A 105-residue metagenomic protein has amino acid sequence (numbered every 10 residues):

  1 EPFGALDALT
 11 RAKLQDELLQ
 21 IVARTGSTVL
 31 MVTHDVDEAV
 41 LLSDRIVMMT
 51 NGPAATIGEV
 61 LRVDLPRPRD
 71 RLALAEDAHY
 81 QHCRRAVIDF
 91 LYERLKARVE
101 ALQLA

Functional and structural regions predicted by a protein language model:
E1-P2: Walker B catalytic motif
A5-L6: ABC ATPase nucleotide-binding domain "signature" loop
R11-G26: Helical segment within the ABC ATPase nucleotide-binding domain
L18, H34-D37: The feature captures the ABC ATPase H-loop/switch
G26-V32: Conserved H-loop
L41-M48: Conserved catalytic segment of ABC-fold P-loop ATPases
M49-A86: Conserved beta-strand-loop-alpha-helix hinge in the C-terminal portion of ABC ATPase nucleotide-binding domains
A97-A105: ABC-family P-loop ATPase nucleotide-binding domain
